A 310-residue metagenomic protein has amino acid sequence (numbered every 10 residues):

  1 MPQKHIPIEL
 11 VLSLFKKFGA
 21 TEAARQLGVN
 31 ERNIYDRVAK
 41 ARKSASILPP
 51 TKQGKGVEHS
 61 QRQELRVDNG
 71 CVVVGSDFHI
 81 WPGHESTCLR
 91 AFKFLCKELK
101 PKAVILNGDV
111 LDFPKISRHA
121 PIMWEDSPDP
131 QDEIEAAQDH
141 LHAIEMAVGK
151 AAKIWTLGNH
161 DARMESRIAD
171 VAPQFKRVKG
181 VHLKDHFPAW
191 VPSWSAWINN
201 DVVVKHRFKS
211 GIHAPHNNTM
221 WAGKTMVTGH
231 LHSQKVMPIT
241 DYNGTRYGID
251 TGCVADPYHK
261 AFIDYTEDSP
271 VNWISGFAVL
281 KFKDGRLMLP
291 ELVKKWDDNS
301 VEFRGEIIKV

Functional and structural regions predicted by a protein language model:
P2-F18: Short, amphipathic alpha-helical "recognition" segments used to contact nucleic acids or chromatin
E22-L27: Short alpha-helical "recognition helix" segments of helix-turn-helix
R32: Key DNA-contact positions within bacterial/archaeal DNA-binding proteins
Y35-G54: Short, solvent-exposed alpha-helical "recognition" segments
K52, G75, I80-H186: Core catalytic region of metal-dependent phosphoesterases/phosphodiesterases, especially metallo-beta-lactamase-like
Q63-V73, A196-V203: Beta-strand-turn-beta hairpins that frame and shape the catalytic cleft of phosphate-ester-processing enzymes
L183-N199: Short acidic low-complexity segments
D201-L292, N299, E306: Conserved beta-sheet core of the metallophosphoesterase superfamily
